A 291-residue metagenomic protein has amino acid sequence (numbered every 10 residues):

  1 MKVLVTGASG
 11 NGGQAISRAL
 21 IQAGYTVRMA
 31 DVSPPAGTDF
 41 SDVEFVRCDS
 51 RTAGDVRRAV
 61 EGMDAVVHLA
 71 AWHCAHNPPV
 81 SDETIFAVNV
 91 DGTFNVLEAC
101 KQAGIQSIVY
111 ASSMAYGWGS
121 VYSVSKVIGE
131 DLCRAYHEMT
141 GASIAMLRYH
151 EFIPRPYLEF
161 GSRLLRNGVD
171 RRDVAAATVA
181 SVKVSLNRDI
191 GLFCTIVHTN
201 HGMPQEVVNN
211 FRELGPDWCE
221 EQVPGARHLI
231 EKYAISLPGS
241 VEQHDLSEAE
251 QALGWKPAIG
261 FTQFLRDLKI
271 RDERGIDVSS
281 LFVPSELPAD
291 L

Functional and structural regions predicted by a protein language model:
V3-A23: N-terminal Rossmann NAD(P)H-binding glycine-rich loop of SDR-like oxidoreductase domains
G37, V43, R47-A87: NAD(P)H-binding glycine-rich loop region in Rossmannoid oxidoreductase-like domains and their noncatalytic homologs
C48-R51, T84-G92, V124-V127, V169: Glycine-rich NAD(P)-binding loop of the Rossmann-fold in SDR/ketoreductase-type enzymes
A87, D91-S123: Conserved Rossmann-fold NAD(P)-dependent oxidoreductase catalytic core, especially the SDR/UDP-sugar
V90-V96, S125-C133, V174: Conserved catalytic Lys-bearing alpha helix of Rossmann-like short-chain dehydrogenase/reductases
S112, E130-R155, D189-I190: Conserved beta-loop-beta element that borders a ligand/cofactor-binding pocket
A145-M146, F160-K183: Substrate-positioning beta->alpha
A177, S181-V241, L246, Q251 (+3 more regions): Mid/C-terminal beta-alpha module of Rossmann-like enzyme folds, strongest in SDR-family dehydrogenases/epimerases
